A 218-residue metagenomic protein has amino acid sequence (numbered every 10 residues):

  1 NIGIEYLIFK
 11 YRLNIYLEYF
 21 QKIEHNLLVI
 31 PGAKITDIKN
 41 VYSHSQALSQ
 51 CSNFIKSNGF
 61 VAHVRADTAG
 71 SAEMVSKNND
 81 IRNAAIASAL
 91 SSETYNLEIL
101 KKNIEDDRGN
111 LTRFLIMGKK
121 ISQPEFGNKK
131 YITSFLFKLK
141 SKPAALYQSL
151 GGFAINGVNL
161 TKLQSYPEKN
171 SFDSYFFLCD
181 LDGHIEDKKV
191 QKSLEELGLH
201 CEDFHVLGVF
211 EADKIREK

Functional and structural regions predicted by a protein language model:
N1-K218: Domain-level signature for soluble enzymes in the chorismate/prephenate branch of the shikimate pathway
